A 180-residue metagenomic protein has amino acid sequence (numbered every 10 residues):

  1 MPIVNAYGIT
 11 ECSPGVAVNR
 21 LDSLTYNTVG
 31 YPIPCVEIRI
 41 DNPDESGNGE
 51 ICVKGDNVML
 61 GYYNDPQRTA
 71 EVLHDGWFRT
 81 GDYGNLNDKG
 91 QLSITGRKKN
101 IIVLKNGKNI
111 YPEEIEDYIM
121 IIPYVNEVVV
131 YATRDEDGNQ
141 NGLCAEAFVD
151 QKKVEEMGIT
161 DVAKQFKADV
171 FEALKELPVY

Functional and structural regions predicted by a protein language model:
M1-L92, K98-I101, N126: Conserved AMP-binding/adenylate-forming
G55, L60-G61, Y83-Y180: AMP-binding/adenylate-forming catalytic core of the ANL superfamily
